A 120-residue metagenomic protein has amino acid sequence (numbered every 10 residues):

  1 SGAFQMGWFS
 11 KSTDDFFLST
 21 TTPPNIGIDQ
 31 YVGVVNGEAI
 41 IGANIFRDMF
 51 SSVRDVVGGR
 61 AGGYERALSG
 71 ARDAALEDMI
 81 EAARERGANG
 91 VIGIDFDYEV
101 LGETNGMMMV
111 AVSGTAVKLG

Functional and structural regions predicted by a protein language model:
G2-I45, E85, N89, V100 (+1 more regions): N-terminal presequence-like segments and the immediate start of the first folded domain
V35, I40-I41, I45-D95: Short, well-ordered alpha-helical segments
I94-G102: Charge-dense, low-complexity polyampholytic segments
